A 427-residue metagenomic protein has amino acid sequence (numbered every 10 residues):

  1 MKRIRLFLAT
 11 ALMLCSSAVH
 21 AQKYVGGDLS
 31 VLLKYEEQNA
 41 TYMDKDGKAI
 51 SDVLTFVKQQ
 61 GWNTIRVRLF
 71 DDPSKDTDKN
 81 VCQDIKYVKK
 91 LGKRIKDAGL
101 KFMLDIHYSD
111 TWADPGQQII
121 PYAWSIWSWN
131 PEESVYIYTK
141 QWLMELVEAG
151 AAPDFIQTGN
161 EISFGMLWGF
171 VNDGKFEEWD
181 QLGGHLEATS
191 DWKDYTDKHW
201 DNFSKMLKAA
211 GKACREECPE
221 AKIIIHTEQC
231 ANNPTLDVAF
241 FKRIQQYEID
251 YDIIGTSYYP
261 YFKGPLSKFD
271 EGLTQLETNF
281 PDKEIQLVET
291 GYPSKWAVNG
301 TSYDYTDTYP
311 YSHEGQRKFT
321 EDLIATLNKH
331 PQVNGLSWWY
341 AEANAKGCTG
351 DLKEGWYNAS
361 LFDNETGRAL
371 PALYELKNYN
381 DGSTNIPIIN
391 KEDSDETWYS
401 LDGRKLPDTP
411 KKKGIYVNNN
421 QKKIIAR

Functional and structural regions predicted by a protein language model:
S17-A21: Sec/Tat signal peptide C-region and signal peptidase I cleavage site
Q22-F56: Boundary/entry segment of secreted carbohydrate-active catalytic domains
Y35-E36, A40-K48, D72-K86, S163-L167 (+3 more regions): Acidic-and-aromatic substrate-binding clefts and catalytic sites of carbohydrate-active enzymes
S51-L54, D201, K212, E216-I225 (+3 more regions): Glycoside hydrolase catalytic-domain groove-lining segments
L54-H199, F203-K222, E228-C230: Substrate-binding cleft and catalytic face of glycoside hydrolase catalytic domains, especially the flexible beta-alpha
D173-W179, H185-L186, E271, Q275-D282 (+2 more regions): Aromatic-rich peripheral "rim/lid" segments of glycoside hydrolase catalytic domains that contact and position glycan
D381-D402: Residue-level detector of functionally pivotal "anchor" positions at catalytic/ligand-binding pockets or at interdomain
K413-R427: C-terminal tail/sorting-segment detector
